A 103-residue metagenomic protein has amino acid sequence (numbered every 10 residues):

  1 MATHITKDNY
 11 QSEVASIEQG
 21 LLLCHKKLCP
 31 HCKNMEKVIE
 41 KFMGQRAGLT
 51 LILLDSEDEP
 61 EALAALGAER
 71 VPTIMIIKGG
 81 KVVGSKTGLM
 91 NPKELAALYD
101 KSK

Functional and structural regions predicted by a protein language model:
M1-S12: N-terminal "domain-start" segment that seeds a small globular fold
H4-T6, C24, M43, A47-E61: Thiol-based oxidoreductase modules, predominantly thioredoxin-like and allied folds used for disulfide exchange
A15-K27: Short active-site neighborhood of thiol/selenol oxidoreductases, capturing the structured segment around
L22, N34-K37, A65-L66, A97: Chalcogenol-based redox active-site neighborhoods
C29-C32, I74: The canonical Cys-X-X-Cys-His
K33-Q45: Typically the conserved alpha-helix immediately C-terminal to a functionally engaged Cys/Sec in thioredoxin-like
L66-I76: Structural micro-motif
I76-K103: Non-catalytic, surface beta->alpha helical segment in thiol-disulfide oxidoreductase systems
